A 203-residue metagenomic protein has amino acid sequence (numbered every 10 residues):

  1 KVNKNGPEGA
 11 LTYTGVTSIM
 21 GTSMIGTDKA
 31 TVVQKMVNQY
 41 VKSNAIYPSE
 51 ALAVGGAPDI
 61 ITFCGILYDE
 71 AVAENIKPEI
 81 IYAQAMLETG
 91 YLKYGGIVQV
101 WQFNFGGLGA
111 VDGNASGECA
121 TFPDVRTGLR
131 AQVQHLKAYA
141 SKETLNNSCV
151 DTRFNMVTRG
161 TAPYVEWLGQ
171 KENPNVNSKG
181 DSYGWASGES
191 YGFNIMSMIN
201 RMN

Functional and structural regions predicted by a protein language model:
V2: Short, aromatic- and glycine-rich surface loops/edge beta-strands on solvent-exposed regions
G6-N203: Catalytic cores of secreted/periplasmic lytic hydrolases that degrade extracellular macromolecules
